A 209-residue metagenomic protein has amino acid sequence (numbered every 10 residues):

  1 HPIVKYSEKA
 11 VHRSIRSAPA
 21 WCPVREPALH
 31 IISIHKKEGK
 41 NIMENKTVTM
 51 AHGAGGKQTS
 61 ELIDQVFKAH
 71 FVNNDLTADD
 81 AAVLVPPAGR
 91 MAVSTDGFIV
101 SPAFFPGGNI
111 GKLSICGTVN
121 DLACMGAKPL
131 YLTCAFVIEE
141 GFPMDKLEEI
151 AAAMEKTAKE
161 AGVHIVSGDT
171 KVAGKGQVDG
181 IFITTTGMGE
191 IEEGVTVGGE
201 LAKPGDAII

Functional and structural regions predicted by a protein language model:
H1-A10: Extreme N-terminal basic, low-complexity initiation segments that serve as generic localization/processing leaders
V4-K5, S17, S33-K36: Serine/threonine-rich, low-complexity intrinsically disordered segments
R13-R16, R25: Basic polycationic patches enriched in arginine
A28-I42: Short, Lys/Arg-enriched N-terminal segments with co-localized hydrophobic residues within the first ~10-30 amino acids
E44-T47: Extreme N-terminal starter segment of soluble prokaryotic enzymes
T49, K57-I209: Glycine-rich phosphate/pyrophosphate-binding loop regions near the starts of catalytic domains
